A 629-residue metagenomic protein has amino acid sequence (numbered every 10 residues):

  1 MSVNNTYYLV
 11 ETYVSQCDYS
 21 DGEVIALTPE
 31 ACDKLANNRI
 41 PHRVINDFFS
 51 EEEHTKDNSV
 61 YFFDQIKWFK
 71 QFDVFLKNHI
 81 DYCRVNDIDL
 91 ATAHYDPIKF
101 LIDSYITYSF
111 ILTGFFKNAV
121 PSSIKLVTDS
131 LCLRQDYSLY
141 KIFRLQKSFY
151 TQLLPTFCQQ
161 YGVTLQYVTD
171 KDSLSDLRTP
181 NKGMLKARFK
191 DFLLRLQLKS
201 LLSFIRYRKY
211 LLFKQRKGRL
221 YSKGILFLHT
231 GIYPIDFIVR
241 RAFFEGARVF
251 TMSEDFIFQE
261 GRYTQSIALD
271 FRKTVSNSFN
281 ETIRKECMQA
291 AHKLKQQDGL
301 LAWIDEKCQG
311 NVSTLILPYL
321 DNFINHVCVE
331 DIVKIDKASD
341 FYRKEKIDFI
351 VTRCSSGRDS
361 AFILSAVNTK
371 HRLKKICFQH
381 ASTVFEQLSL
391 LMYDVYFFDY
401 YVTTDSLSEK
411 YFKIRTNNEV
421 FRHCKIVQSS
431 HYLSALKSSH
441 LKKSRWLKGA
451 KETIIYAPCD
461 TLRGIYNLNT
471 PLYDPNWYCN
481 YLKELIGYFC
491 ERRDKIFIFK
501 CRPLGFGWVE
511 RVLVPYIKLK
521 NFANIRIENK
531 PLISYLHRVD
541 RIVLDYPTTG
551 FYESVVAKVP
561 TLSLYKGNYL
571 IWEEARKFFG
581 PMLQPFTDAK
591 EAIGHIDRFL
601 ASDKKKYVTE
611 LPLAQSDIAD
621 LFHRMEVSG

Functional and structural regions predicted by a protein language model:
M1-G629: Catalytic-core helical/loop segments in enzymes performing group transfer/polymerization on anionic/lipid-linked
